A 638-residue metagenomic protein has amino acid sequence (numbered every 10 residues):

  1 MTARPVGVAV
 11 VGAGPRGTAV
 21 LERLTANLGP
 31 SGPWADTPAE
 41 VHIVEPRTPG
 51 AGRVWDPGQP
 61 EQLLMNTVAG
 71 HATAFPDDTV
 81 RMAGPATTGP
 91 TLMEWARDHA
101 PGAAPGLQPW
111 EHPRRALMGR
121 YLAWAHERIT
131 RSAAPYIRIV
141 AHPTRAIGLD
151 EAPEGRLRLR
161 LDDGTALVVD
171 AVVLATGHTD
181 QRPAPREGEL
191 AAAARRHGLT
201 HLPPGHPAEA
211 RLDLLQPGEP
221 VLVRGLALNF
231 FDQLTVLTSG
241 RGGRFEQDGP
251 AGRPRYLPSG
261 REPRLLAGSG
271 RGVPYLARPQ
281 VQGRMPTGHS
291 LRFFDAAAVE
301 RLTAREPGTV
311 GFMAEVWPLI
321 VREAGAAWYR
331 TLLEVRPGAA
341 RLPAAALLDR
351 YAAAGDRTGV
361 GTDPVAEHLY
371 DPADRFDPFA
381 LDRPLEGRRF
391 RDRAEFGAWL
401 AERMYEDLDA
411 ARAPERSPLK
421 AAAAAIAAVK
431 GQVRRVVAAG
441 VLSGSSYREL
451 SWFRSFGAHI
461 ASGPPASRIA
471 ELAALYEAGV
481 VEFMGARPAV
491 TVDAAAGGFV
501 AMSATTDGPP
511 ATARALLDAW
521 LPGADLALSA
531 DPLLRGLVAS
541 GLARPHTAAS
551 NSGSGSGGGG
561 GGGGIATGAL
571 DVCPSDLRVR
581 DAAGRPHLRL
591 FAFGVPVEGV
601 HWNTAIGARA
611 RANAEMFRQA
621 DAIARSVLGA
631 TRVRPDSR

Functional and structural regions predicted by a protein language model:
M1-Q59, A103-T631, R638: Flavin (primarily FAD) cofactor-binding/catalytic cores of flavoenzymes
R47-A104, H587: Redox-cofactor-proximal catalytic regions of oxidoreductases
